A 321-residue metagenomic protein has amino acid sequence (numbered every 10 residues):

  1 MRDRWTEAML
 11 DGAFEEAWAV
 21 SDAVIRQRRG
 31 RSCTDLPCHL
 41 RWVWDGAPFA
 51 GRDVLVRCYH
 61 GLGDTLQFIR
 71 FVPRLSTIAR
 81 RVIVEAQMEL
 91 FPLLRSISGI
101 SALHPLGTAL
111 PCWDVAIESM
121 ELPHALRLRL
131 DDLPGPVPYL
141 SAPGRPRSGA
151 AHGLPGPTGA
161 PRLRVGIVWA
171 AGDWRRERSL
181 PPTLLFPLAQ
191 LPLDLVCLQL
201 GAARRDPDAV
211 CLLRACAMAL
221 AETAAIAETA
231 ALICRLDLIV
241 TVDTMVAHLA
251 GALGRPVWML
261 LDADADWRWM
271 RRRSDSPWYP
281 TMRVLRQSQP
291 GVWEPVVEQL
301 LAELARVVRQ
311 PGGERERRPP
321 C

Functional and structural regions predicted by a protein language model:
M1-C321: Catalytic machinery of carbohydrate-active enzymes, primarily nucleotide-sugar-dependent glycosyltransferases
